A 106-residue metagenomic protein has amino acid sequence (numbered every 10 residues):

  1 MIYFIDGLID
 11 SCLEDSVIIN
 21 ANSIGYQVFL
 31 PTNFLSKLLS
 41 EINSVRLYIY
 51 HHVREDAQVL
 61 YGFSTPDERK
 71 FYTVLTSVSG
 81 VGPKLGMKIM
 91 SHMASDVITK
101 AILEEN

Functional and structural regions predicted by a protein language model:
F4-D6, D10-N106: Long, highly charged, low-complexity intrinsically disordered interaction regions that mediate electrostatic DNA/RNA
